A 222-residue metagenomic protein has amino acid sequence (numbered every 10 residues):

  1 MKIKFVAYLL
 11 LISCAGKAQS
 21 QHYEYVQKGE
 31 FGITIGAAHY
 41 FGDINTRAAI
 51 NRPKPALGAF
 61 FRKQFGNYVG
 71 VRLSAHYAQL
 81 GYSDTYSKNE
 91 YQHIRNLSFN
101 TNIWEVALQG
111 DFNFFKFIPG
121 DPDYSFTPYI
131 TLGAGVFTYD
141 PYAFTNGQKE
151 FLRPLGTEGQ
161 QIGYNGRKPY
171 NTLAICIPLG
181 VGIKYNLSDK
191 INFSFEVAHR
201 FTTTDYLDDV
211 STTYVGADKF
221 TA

Functional and structural regions predicted by a protein language model:
M1-Q27: Bacterial Sec-dependent N-terminal signal peptides
Q19-R62, P141: Short glycine/proline- and aromatic-enriched beta-strand/turn motifs that initiate or cap beta-hairpins
S20-K28, Y68, K116-F126, S188-K190: Short loop/turn motifs that connect adjacent beta-strands in outer-membrane beta-barrel proteins
Q27, N51-P55, N102-V106, F126 (+1 more regions): Residues that define the transmembrane beta-barrel architecture of outer-membrane proteins
I33-A37, A59-K63, L108-F114, L132-V136 (+2 more regions): Residues on the lipid-exposed face of transmembrane beta-strands in outer-membrane beta-barrel proteins
F41-R47, Y91-F99, F117, G163-P169: Extracellular loop and loop/strand-boundary signature of outer-membrane beta-barrel proteins
V69, L73-P154: Gram-negative (and chloroplast) outer-membrane scaffold detector with strong preference for beta-barrel transmembrane
G135-A222: Outer-membrane beta-barrel transmembrane domain signature
